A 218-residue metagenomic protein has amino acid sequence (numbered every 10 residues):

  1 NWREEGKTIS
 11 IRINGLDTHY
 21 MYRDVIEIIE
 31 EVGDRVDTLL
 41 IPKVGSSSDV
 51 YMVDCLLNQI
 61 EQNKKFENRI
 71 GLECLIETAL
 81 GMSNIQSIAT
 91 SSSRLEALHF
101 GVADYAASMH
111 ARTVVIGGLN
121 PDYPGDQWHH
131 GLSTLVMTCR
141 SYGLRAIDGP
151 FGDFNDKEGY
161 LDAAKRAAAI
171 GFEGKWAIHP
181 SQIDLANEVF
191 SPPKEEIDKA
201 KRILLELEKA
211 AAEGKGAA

Functional and structural regions predicted by a protein language model:
N1-A218: Expand to "…catalyze enediolate/carbanion chemistry for C-C bond making/breaking, isomerization, decarboxylation
